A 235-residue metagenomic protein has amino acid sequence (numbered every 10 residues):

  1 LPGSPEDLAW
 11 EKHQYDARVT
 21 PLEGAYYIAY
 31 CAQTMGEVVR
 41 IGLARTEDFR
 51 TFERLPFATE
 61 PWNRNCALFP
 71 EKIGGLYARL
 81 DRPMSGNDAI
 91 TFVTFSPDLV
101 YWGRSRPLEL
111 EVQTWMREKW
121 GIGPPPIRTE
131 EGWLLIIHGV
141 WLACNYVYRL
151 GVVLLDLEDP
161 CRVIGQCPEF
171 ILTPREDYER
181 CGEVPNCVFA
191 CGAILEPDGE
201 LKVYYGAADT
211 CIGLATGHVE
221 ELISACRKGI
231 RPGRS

Functional and structural regions predicted by a protein language model:
L1-K12, T20-E118, I127-N186, E196-L201 (+1 more regions): Beta-rich carbohydrate-recognition and catalytic domains
A17: Active-site lining segments of carbohydrate-active enzymes
C191: C-terminal substrate/ligand-recognition segments
